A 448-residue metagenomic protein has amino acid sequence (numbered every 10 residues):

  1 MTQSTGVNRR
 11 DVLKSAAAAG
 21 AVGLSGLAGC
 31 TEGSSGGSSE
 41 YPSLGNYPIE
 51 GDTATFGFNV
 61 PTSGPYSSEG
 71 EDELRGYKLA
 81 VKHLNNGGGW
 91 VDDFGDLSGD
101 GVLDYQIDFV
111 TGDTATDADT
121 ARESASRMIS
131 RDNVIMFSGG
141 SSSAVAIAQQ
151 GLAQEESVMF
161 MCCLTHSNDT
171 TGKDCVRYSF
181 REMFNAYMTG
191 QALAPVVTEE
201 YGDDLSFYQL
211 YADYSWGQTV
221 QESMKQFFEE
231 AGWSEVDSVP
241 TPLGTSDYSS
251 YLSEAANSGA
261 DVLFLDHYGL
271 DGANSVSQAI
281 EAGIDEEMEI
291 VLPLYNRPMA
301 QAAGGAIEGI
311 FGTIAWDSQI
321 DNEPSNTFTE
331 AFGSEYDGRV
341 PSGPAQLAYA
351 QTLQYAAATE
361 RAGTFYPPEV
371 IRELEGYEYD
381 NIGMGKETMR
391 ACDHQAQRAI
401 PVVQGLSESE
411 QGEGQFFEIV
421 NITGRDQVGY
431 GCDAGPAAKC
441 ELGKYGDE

Functional and structural regions predicted by a protein language model:
T2-G20: N-terminal secretory signal peptides and thylakoid transit peptides that target proteins across membranes
C30-S39: Bacterial lipoprotein signal-peptidase II cleavage site
Y41-K78, D113-A118, S141-S142, L210-Q218 (+2 more regions): Extracytoplasmic "Venus flytrap"
P42, D119, R131-V239, D285-G312 (+1 more regions): Extracytoplasmic ligand/sensor domains, especially the bilobed periplasmic-binding protein
G76-F109: Signal peptide-proximal N-terminal region of secreted/periplasmic/extracellular or secretory-lumen proteins
T111-V134, E199, D247-G259: Short, well-structured alpha-helical segments in soluble
A279-Y349, V428-G429, D433-D447: Extracellular/periplasmic periplasmic-binding protein-like sensory domains
E378, I382-E448: Solvent-exposed, acidic/polar segments of extracytosolic/periplasmic ligand-binding ectodomains
